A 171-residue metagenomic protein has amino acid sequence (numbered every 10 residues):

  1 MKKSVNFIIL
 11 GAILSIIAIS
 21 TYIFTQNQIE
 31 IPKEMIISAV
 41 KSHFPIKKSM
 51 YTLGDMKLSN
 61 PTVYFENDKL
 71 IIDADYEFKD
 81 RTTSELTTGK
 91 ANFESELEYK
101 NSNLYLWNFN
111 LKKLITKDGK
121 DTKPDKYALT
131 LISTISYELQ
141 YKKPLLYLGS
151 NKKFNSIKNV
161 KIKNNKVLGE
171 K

Functional and structural regions predicted by a protein language model:
K2-K171: Extracellular/lumenal and peripheral-membrane lipid-interaction modules
